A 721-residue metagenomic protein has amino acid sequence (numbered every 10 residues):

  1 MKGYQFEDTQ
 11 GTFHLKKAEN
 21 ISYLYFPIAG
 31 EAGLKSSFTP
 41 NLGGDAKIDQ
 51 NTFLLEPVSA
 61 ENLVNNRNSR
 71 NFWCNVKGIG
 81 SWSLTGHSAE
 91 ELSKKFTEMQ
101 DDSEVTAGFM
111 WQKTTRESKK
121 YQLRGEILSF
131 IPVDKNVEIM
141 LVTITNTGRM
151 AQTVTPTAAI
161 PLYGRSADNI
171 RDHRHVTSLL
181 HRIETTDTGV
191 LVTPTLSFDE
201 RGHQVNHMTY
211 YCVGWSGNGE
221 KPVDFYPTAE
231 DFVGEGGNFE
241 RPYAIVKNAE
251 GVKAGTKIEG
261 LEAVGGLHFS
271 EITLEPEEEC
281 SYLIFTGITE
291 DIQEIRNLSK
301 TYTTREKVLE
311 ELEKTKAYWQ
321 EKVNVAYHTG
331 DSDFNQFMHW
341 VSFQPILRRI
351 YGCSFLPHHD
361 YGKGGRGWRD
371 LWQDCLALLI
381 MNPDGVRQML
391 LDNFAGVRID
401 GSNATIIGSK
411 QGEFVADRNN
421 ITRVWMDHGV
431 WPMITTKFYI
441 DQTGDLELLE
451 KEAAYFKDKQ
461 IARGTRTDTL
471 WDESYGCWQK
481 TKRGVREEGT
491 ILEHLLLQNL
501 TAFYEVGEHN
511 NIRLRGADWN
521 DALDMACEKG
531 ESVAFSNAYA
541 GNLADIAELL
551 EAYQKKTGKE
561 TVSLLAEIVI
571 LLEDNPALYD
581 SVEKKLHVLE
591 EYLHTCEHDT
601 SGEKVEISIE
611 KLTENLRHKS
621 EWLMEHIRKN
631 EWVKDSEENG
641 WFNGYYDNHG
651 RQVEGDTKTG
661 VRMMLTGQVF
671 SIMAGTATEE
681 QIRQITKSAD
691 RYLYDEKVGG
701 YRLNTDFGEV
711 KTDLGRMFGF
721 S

Functional and structural regions predicted by a protein language model:
M1-W372, P383-G396, G408-S409, T422-L446 (+12 more regions): Anionic coordination/interaction segments
C280-I284, E290-I292, D360, T405-I407 (+4 more regions): The feature captures the catalytic groove of carbohydrate-active enzymes
G367-M381, G667-T678: Conserved H-X4-D acyltransferase segment
R369, A534-N537, G541, H618 (+1 more regions): Conserved active-site and cofactor/substrate-binding residues in soluble primary-metabolism enzymes
L376-L379, I434-D441, G541-E548, M673: Short glycine/serine- and small hydrophobic-enriched flexible loop segments
E621-H626, N630: Long, low-complexity segments enriched in small/aliphatic residues
S636, N643-Y645, T659-M663, A674: A terminal-accessory region detector
R662-D690: Aromatic (Trp/Tyr) and acidic
